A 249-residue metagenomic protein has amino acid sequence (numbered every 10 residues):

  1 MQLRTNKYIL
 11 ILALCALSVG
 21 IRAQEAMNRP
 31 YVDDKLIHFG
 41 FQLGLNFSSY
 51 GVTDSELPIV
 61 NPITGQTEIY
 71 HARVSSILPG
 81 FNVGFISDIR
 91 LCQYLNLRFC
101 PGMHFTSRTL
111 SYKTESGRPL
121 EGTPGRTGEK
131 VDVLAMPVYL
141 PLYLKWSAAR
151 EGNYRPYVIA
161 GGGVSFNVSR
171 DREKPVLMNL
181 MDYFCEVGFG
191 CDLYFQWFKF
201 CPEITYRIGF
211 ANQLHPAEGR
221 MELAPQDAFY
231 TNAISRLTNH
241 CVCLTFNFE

Functional and structural regions predicted by a protein language model:
M1-N28, F246-E249: Bacterial Sec-dependent N-terminal signal peptides
Q24-G80, C241, N247-E249: Short glycine/proline- and aromatic-enriched beta-strand/turn motifs that initiate or cap beta-hairpins
N28, D33-I37, L45-S49, I86-R170 (+2 more regions): Gram-negative (and chloroplast) outer-membrane scaffold detector with strong preference for beta-barrel transmembrane
K35-F39, I77-F81, L134-L140, Y154 (+2 more regions): Residues that define the transmembrane beta-barrel architecture of outer-membrane proteins
T53-V74, S107-V133, S169-M178, L214-I234: Flexible, solvent-exposed loop segments that connect beta-strands
N153-R155, S169-V176, F198-C201: Short conserved catalytic/interaction loops centered on acidic-Pro-aromatic/His motifs
S165, E186-L193, K199: Conserved C-terminal beta-signal and adjacent last beta-strands/turns of outer-membrane beta-barrel proteins
L180, L193-E249: Predominantly the C-terminal beta-signal and adjacent terminal strand-loop region of outer-membrane beta-barrel
